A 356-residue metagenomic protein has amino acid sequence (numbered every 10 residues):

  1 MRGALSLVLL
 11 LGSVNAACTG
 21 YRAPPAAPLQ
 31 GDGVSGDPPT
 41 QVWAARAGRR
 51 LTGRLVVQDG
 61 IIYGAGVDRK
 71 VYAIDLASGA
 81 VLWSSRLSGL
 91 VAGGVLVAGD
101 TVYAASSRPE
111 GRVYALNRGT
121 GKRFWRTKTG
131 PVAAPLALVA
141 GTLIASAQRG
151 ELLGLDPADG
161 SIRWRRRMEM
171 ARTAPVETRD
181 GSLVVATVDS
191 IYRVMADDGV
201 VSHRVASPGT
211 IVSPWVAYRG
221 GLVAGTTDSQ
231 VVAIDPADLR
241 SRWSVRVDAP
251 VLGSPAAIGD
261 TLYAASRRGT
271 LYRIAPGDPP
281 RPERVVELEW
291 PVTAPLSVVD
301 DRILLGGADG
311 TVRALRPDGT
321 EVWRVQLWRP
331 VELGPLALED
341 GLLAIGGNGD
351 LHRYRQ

Functional and structural regions predicted by a protein language model:
M1-L7: Bacterial N-terminal signal peptides that target proteins for export
N15-A17: C-terminal motif of bacterial Sec signal peptides marking the signal peptidase cleavage site
T19-T52, V56-A92, L96-A133, A137-Q356: Extracytoplasmic/lumenal domain signature
